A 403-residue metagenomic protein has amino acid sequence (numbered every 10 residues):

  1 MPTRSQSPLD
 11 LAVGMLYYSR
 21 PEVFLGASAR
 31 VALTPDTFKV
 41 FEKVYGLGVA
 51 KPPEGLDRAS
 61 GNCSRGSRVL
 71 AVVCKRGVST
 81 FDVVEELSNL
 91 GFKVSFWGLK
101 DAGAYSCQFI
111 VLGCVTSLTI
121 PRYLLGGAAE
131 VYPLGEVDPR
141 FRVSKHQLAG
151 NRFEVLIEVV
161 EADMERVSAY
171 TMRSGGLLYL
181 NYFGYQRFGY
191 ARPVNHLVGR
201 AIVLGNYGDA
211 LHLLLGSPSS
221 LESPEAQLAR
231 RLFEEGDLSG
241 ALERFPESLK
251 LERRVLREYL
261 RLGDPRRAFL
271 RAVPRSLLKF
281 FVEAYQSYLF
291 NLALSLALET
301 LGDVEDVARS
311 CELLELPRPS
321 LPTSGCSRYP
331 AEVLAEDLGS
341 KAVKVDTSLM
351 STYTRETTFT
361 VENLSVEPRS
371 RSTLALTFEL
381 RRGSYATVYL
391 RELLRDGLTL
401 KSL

Functional and structural regions predicted by a protein language model:
M1-R68, V72-T80, V84-T377, R381 (+1 more regions): Extended, charged/glycine-rich binding lobes that contact polyanionic ligands
